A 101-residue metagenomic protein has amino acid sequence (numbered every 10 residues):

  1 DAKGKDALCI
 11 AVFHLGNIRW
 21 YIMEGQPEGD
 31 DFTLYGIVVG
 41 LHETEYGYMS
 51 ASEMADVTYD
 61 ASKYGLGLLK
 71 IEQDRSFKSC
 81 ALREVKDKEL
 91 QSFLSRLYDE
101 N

Functional and structural regions predicted by a protein language model:
D1-N101: Charged interaction scaffolds used for protein-protein
